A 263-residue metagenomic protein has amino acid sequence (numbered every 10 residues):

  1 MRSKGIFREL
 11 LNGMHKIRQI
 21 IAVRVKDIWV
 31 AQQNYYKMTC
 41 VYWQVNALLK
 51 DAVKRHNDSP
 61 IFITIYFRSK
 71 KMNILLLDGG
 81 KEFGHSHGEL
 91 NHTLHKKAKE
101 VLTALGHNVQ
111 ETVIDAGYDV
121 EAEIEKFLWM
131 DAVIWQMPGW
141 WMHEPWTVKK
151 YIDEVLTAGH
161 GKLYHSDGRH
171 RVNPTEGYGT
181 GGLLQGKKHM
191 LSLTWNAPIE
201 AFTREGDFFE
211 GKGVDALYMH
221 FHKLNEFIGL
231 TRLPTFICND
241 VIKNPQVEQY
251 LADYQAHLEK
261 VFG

Functional and structural regions predicted by a protein language model:
K16-R18, V25-D27, Y36-M38, D51 (+1 more regions): Short terminal hydrophobic/aromatic SLiMs and anchors at protein ends
A52-K71: Short, Lys/Arg-enriched N-terminal segments with co-localized hydrophobic residues within the first ~10-30 amino acids
M72, K81-E82, N91, D207-G263: Glycine-rich phosphate/pyrophosphate-binding loop and the adjoining helix
M72-L105: N-terminal beta1-alpha1 ligand-phosphate binding loop
L105-Y118, F236-N239: A short beta-strand-loop structural module common to alpha/beta enzyme folds
D119-F221: Helix-loop-strand module that forms the ligand-binding subsite of alpha/beta enzymes
